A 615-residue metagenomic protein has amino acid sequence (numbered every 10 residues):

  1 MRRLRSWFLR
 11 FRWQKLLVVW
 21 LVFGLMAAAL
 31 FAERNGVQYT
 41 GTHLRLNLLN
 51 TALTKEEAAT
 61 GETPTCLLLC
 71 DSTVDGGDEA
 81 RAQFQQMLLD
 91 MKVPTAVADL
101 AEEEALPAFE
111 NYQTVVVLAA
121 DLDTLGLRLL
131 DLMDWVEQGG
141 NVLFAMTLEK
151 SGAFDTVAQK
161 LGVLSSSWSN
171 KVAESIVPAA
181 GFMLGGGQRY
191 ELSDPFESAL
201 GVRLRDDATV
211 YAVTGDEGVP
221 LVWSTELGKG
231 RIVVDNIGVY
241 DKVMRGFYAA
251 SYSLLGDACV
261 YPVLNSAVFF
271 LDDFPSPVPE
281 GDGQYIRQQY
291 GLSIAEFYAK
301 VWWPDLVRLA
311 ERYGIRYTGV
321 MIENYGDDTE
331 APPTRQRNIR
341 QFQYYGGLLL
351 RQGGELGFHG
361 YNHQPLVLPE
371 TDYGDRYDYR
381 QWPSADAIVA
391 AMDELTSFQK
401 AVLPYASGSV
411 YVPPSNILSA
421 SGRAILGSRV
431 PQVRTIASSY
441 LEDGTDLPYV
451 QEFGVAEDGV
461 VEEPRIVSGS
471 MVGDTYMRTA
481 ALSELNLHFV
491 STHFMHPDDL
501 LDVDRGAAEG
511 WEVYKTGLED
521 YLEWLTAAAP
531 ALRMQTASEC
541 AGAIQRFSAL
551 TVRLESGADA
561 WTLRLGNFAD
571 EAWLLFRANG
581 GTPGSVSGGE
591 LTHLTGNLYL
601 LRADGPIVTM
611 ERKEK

Functional and structural regions predicted by a protein language model:
L17-V18, V22-A27, S384-A456: Catalytic domains of cell-wall/extracellular-matrix polysaccharide-remodeling enzymes, centered on de-N-acetylation
P64-C66, Y112, N141, E197-S266: A glycine-centered loop/beta-turn motif at secondary-structure junctions
P64-S72, E137-Q138, F144-T156, L161 (+3 more regions): Metal-dependent polysaccharide deacetylase catalytic core of the NodB/CE4 family, i.e., the active-site-bearing domain
T73-S151, K300: Helical hinge/lid and interdomain linker segments adjacent to catalytic or ligand-binding clefts that mediate domain
L122-R189: A glycine-rich, often tryptophan-bearing local segment used as a flexible ligand/cofactor-contacting loop or short
D123-L127, L594-K615: C-terminal beta-strand-rich structural cap/linker in extracellular carbohydrate-active enzymes
N236-V239, A258-V278, A310, V402 (+4 more regions): Catalytic grooves of carbohydrate-active enzymes
Y240-A250, L254-L348, Q352: Active-site beta->alpha N-cap acidic-glycine motif
